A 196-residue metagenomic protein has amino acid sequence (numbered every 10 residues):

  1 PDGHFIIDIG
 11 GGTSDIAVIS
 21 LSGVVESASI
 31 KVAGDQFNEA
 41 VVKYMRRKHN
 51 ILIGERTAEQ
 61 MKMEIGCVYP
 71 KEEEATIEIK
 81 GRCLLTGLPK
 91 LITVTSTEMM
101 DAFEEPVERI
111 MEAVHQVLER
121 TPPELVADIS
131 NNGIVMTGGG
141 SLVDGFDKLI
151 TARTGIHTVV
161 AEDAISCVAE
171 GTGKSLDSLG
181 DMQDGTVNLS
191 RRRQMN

Functional and structural regions predicted by a protein language model:
P1-E26, E73, D144, T172: Gly/Thr-rich phosphate-binding beta-strand-loop-beta motif of the actin/hexokinase/Hsp70
D8, V41, V114, M136 (+1 more regions): Residue-level signature of catalytic and energy-coupling elements of molecular machines, predominantly ATP/GTP-dependent
L21-E104: Phosphate-binding glycine-rich/basic clefts of nucleotide- and phosphate-handling proteins, predominantly
G23-V25, A127-N132, T154-H157: Short, surface-exposed connector motifs at secondary-structure boundaries
G54, E73, K174, S178-N196: Acidic, glycine/GT-rich loop-and beta-edge segments that sit at the periphery of enzyme/chaperone cores
A102-I129, S175-S178: Phosphate/ATP-binding catalytic cores across multiple sugar-kinase/actin-like superfamilies, primarily ASKHA
V126-I150: Glycine-rich phosphate-binding loops at beta-strand->alpha-helix junctions
K148-K174, M182, L189: Conserved phosphate-binding/catalytic loops in two-lobed NTP-binding clefts
